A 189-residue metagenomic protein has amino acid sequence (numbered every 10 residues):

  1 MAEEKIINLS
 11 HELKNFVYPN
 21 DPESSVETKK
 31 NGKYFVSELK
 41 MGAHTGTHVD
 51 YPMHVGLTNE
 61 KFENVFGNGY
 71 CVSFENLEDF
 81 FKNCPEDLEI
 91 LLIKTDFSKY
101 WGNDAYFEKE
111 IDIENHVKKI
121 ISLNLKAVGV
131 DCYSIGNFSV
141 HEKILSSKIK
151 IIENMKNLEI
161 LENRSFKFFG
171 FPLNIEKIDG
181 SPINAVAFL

Functional and structural regions predicted by a protein language model:
M1-L189: Active-/binding-site microenvironments in catalytic and ligand-binding cores
